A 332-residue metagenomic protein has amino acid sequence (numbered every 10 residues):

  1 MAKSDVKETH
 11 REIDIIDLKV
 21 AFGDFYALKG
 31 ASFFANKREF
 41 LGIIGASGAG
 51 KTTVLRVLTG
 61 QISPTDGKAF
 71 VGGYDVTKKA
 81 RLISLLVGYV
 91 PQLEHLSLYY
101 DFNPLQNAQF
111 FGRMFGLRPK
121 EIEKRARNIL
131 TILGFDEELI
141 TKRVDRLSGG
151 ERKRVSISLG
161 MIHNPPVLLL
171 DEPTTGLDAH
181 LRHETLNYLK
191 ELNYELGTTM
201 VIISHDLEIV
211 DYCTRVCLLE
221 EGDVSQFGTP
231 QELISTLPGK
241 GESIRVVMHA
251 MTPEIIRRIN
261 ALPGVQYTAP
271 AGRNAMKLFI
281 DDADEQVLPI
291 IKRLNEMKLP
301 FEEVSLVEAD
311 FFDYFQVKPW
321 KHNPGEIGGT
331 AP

Functional and structural regions predicted by a protein language model:
T59: Helix-to-loop junction immediately C-terminal to a conserved catalytic motif
G67-K78, I83: Conserved ABC transporter NBD signature motif
Q109, E121-L139: Conserved ABC ATPase "signature" region
R143-L147: Conserved ABC ATPase signature
I157: Hydrophobic anchor residue at the start of the ABC signature
L168-E172: Catalytic Walker B motif of ABC-type/P-loop ATPase nucleotide-binding domains
